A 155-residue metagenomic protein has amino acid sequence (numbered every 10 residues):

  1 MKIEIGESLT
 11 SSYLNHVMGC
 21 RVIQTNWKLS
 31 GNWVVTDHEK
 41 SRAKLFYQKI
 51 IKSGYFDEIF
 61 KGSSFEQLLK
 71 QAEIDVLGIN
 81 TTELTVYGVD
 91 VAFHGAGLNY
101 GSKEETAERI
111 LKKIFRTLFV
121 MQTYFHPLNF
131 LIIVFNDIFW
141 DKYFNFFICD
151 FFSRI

Functional and structural regions predicted by a protein language model:
M1-I155: Intrinsically disordered, low-complexity Ser/Thr/Pro/Gly-rich regulatory segments
